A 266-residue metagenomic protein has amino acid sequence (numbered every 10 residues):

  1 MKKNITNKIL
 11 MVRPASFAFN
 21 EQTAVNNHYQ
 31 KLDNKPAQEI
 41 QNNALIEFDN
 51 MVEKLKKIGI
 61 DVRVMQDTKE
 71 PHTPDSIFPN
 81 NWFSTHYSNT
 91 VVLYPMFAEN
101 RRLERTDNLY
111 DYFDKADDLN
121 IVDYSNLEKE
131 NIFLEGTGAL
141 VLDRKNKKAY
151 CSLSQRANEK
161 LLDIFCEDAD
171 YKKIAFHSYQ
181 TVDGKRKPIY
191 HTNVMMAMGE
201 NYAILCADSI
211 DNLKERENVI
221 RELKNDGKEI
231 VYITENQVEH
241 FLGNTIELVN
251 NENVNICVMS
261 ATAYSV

Functional and structural regions predicted by a protein language model:
M1-V266: The feature marks the mature, well-folded catalytic cores of soluble enzymes
